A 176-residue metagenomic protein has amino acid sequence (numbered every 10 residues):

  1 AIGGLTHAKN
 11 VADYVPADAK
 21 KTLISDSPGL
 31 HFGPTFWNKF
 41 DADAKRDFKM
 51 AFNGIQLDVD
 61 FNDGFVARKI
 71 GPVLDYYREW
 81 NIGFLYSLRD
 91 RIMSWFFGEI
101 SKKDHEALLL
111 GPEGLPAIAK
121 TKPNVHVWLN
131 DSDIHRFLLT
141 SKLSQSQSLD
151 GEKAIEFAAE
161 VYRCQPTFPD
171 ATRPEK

Functional and structural regions predicted by a protein language model:
I2-K176: C-terminal His-loop and adjacent cap/lid subdomain of alpha/beta-hydrolase
